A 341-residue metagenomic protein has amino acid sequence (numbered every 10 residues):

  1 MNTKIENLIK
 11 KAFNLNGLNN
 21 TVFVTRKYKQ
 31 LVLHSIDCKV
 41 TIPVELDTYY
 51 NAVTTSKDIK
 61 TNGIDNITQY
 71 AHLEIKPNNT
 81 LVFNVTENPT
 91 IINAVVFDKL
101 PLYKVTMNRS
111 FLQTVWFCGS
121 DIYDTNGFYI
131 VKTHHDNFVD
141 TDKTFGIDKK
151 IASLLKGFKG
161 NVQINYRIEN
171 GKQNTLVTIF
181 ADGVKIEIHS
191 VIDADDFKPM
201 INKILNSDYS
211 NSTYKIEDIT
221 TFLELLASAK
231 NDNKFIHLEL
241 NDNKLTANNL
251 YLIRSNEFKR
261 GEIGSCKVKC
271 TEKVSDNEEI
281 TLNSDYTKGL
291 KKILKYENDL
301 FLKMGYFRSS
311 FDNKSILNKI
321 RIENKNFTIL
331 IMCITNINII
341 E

Functional and structural regions predicted by a protein language model:
M1-E341: Extended macromolecule-engaging scaffold surfaces, prototypically the DNA polymerase sliding clamp/PCNA/9-1-1 ring
